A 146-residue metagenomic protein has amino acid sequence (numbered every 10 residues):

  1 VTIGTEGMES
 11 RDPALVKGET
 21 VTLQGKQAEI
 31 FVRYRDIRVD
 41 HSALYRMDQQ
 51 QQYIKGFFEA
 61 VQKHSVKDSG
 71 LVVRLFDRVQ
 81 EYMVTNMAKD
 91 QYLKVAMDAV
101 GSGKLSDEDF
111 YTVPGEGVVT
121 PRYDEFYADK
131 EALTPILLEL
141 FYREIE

Functional and structural regions predicted by a protein language model:
V1-L71: Flexible, polar/acidic helix-loop-strand segments at domain edges
K17, D36-Y45, V61-V66, R78-M87 (+1 more regions): Second-shell loop/turn segments in exported
E19-L23, A28, Y82-E146: C-terminal solvent-exposed extensions
I30, Q52-E59, G70-D77, E81 (+2 more regions): Solvent-exposed, polar/charged alpha-helical surfaces in well-ordered, non-transmembrane soluble domains, broadly
